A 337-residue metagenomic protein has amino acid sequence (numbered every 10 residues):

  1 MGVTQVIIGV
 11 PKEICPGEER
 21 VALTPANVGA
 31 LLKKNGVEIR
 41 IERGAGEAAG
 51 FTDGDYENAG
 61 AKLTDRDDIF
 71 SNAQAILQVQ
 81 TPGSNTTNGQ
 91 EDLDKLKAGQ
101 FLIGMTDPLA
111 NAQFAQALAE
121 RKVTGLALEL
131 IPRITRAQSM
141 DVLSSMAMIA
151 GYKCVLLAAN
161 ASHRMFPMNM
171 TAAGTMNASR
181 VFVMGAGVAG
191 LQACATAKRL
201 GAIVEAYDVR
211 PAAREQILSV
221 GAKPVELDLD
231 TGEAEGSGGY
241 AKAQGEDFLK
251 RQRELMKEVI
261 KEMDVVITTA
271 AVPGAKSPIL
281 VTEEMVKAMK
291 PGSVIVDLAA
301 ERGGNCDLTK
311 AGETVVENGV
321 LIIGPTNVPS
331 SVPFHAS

Functional and structural regions predicted by a protein language model:
T4-A117, R121: An N-terminal-biased, well-structured beta-alpha scaffold segment characteristic of Rossmann-like dinucleotide-binding
P11-A48, P167-K261: Glycine-rich phosphate/diphosphate-binding loop of Rossmann-like nucleotide-binding domains
V28, D53, A115, V155 (+4 more regions): Generic hydrophobic/aromatic pocket-lining and core-packing "Φ" positions
G60-Q74, P82, A234-V266, A270-E283 (+2 more regions): A structured beta-alpha segment of the ubiquitous adenosine-cofactor-binding alpha/beta core
N85-T86, A189-T196, Y207, R214-E215 (+2 more regions): Short glycine/serine/threonine-rich phosphate/pyrophosphate-binding segments that cradle anionic phosphate groups
D107-T135, A275-V328: Rossmann-fold NAD(P)-binding glycine/threonine-rich loop
L109, I149, G187-V188: Residue-level detector of alpha-helix initiation sites
E129-T171, A300, N305-S337: Adenosine-phosphate binding glycine-rich loop
